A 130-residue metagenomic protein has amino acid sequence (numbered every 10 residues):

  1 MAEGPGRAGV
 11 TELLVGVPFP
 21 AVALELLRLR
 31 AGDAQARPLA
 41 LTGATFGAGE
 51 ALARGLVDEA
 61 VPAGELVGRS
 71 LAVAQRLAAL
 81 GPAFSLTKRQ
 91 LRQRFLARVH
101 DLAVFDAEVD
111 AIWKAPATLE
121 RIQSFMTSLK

Functional and structural regions predicted by a protein language model:
M1, G43-E50: Acidic, divalent-metal-coordinating active-site segment for phosphoryl/phosphodiester hydrolysis, typified by short
M1-G6, V57-L102, L129: C-terminal long alpha-helix characteristic of the crotonase
M1-P38, R69-Q75: CoA-thioester-processing core
L39-A40, T87-L91, E108-V109: Short alpha-helical scaffolding segments that buttress acidic/His motifs in well-ordered protein cores
A117-T118: Mobile cap/lid helix-loop segments that border enzyme active or cofactor-binding sites and regulate substrate access
R121-K130: Terminal low-complexity tails and localization/encapsulation signals of metabolic enzymes
